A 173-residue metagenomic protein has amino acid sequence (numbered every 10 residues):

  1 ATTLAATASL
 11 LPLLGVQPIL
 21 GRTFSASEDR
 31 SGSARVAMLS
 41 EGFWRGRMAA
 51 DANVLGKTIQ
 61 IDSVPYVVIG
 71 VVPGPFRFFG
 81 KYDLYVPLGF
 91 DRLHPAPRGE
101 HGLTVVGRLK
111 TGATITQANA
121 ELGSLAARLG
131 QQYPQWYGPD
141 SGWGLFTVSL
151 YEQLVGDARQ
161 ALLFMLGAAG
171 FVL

Functional and structural regions predicted by a protein language model:
T2-A26, R35-Q160: Mid-to-C-terminal secondary-structure elements that act as membrane-proximal/extracytoplasmic interface segments
A158-L173: Hydrophobic alpha-helical transmembrane segments of multi-pass inner-membrane transport and secretion
